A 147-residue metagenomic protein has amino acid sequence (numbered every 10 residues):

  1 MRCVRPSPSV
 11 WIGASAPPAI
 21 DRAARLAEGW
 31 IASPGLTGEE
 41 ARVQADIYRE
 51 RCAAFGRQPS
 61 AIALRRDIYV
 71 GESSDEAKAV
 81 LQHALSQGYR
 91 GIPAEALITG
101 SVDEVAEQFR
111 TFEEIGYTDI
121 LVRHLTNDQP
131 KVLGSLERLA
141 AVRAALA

Functional and structural regions predicted by a protein language model:
M1-A147: Active-site-adjacent structural elements that line small-molecule/cofactor binding pockets in enzymes
